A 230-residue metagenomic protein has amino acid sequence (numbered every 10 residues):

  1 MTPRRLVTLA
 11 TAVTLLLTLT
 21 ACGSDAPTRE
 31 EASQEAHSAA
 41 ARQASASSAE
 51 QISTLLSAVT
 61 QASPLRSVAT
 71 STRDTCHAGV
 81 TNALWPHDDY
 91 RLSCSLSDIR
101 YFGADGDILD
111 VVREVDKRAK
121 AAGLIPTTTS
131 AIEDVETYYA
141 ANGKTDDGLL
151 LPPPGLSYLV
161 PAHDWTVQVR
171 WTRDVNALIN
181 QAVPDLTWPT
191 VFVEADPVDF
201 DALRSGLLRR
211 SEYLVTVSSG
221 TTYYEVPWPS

Functional and structural regions predicted by a protein language model:
M1-A10: Bacterial N-terminal signal peptides that target proteins for export
T8, V80, D201-L203: Residue-level detector of functional hotspots within protein domains
L15, A69-T70, H87: Residue-level signal for mature regions of secreted extracellular proteins and peptides
L17-A21: C-terminal motif of bacterial Sec signal peptides marking the signal peptidase cleavage site
G23-R66, T70-T72, A122-S230: An acidic-aromatic pocket/loop used at catalytic or ligand-binding sites
T28-Q43, G79-T127: Terminal, regulation- and interaction-focused segments at domain boundaries
T72-G79: Short amphipathic helix-turn modules centered on a small-residue break
